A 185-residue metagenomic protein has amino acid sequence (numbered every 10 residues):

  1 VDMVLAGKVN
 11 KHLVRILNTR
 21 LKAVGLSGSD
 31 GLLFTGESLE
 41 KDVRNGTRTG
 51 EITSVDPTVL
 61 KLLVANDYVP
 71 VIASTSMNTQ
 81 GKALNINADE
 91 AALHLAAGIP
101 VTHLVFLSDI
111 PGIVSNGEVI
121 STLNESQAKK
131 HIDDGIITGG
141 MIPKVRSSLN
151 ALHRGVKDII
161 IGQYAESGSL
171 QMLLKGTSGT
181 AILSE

Functional and structural regions predicted by a protein language model:
V1-E185: C-terminal catalytic "cap/lid" subdomain
